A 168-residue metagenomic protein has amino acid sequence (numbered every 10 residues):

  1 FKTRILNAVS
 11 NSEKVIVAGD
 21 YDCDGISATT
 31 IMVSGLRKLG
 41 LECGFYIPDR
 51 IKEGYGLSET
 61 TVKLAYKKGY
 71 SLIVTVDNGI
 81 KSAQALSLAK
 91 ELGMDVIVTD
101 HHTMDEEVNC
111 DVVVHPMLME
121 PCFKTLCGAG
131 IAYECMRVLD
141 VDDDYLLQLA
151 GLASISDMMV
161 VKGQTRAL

Functional and structural regions predicted by a protein language model:
F1-L168: Replace "Mg2+/Mn2+-dependent" with "divalent metal-dependent
